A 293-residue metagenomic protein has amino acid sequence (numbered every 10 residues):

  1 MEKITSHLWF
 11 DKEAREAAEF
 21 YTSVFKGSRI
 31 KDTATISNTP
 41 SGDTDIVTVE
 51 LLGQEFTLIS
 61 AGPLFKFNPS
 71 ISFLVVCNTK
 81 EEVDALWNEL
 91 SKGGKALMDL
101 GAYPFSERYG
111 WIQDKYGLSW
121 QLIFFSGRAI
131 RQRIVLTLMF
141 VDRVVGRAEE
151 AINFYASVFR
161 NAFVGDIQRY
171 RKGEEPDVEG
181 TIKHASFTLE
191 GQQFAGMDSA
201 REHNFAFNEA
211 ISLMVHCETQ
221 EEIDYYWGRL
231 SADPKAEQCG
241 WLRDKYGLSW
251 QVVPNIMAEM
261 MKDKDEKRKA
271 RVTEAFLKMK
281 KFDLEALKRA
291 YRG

Functional and structural regions predicted by a protein language model:
M1-D11, E50-G53, I59, K66-L74 (+1 more regions): N-terminal/domain-start segments enriched in small and hydrophobic, helix-friendly residues, covering either
E2, K31, L58-S60, E81 (+8 more regions): Vicinal oxygen chelate
L8-G53, E107, M139-Q192: Core segments of cupin and vicinal oxygen chelate
W9, L74-V76, M139, M214-H216: Short hydrophobic/aromatic beta-strand micro-patches that form the beta-sheet surface supporting nucleotide- or nucleic
F25, I71-V75, I112, F159 (+2 more regions): Fold-core signature of tandem repeat domains
A34-I46, S60-K66, F125-Q132: Generic structural signal for short, solvent-exposed loop/turn connectors between secondary structure elements
D45, P69, Q132, K183 (+2 more regions): Residues that flank catalytic or metal-binding motifs in active/ligand-binding sites
L64-F65, F205, E209: Hydrophobic-ligand binding "helix-grip"
